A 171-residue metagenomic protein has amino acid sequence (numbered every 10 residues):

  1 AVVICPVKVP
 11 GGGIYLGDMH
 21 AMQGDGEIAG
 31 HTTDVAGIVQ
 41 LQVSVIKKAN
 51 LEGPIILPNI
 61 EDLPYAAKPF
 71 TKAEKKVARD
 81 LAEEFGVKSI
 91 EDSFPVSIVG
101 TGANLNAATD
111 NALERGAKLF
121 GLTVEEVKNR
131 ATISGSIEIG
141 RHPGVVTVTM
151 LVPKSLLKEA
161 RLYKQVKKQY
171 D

Functional and structural regions predicted by a protein language model:
A1-Y170: Active-site gating/interface segments in enzymes
